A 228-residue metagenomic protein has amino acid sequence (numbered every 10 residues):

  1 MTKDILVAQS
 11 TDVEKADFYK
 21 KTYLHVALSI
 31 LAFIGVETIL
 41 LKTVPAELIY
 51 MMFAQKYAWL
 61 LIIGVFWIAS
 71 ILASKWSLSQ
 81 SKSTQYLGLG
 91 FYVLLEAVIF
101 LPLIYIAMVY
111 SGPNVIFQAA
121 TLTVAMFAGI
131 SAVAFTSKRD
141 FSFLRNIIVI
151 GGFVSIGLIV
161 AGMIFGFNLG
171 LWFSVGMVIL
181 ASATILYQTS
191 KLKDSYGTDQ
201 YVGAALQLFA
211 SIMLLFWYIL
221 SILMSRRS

Functional and structural regions predicted by a protein language model:
M1-S228: A hydrophobic alpha-helical transmembrane-helix feature that marks the membrane cores and membrane-interface segments
